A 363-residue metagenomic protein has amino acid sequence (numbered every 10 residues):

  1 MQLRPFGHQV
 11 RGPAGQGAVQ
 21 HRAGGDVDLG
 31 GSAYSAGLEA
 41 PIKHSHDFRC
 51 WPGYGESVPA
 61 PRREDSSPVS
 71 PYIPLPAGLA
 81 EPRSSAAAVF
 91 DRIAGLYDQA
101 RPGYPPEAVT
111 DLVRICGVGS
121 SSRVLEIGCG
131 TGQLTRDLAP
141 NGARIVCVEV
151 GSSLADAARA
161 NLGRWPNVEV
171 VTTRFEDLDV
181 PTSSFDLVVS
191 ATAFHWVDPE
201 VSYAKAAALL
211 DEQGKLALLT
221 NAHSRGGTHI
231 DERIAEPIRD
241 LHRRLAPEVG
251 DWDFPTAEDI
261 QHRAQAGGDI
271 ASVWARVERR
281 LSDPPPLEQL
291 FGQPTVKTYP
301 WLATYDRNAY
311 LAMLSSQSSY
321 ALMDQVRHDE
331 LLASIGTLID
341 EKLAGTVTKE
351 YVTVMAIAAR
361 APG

Functional and structural regions predicted by a protein language model:
P59-G119: Conserved class I S-adenosyl-L-methionine
R123, T131-D177: Class I SAM-dependent methyltransferase SAM/SAH-binding core
I127: Conserved beta-strand/loop positions that form the S-adenosyl-L-methionine
D177-L187: A short acidic, Gly/Pro-enriched loop at the edge of an enzyme's catalytic core that lines a small-molecule cofactor
D186-E200: A short SAM/SAH-binding and catalytic strip from SAM-dependent methyltransferases
V201-E212: A short glycine-rich, Lys/Arg-flanked "PGG" loop and its adjoining helix->strand segment in the class I
E212-P300: Conserved catalytic/acceptor-binding region of the Class I
G267-G363: Conserved Class I S-adenosyl-L-methionine
